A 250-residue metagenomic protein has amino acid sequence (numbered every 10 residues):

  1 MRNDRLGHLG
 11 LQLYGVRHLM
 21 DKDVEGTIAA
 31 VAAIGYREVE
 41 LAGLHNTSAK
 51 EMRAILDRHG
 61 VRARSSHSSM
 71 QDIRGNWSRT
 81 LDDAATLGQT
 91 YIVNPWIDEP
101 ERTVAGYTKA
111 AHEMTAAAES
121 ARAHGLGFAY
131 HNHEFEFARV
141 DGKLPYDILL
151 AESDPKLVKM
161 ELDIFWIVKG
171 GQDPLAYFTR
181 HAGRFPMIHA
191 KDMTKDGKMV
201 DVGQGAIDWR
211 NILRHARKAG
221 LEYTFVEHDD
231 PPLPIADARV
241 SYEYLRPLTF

Functional and structural regions predicted by a protein language model:
R2-A33, A85-G88, D141-K159, W166-F250: Histidine-acidic metal/acid-base catalytic patches
G10, E40, S65-H67, Y91-V93 (+4 more regions): Conserved beta-strand positions in the central sheet of alpha/beta enzyme cores
G10-K22, S65-R74, E99-G106, D201: Active-site mouth loops of central-metabolism enzymes
L13, G43-N46, M70, W96 (+2 more regions): Residues that line or immediately flank small-molecule/substrate-binding pockets and catalytic motifs
Y36, V61, L126, L221 (+1 more regions): Short phosphate-binding/catalytic loops that engage adenosine nucleotides
E38, H45, I55, R62 (+2 more regions): Active-site acidic/histidine proton-transfer and metal-coordination neighborhood in alpha/beta enzyme cores
S48-K50, W209: Short, well-ordered alpha-helical microsegments
E51-I55, R79-T80, A176-R180, V240: A short acidic, amphipathic alpha-helical/loop segment
